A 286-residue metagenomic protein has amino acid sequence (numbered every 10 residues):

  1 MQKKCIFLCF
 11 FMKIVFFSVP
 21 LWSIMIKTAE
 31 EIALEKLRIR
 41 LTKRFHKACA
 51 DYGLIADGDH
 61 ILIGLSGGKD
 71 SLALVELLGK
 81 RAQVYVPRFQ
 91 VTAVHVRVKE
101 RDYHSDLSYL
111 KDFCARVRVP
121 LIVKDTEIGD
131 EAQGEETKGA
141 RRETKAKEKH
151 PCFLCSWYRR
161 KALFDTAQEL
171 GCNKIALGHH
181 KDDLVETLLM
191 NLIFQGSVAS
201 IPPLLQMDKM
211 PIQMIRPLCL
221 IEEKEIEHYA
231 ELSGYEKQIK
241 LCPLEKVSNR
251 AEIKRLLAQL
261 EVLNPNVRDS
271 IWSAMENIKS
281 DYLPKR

Functional and structural regions predicted by a protein language model:
K3-F17: Polybasic, lysine-rich low-complexity intrinsically disordered segments
C9, S18, P151-Y158, I239-K246: Functionally engaged cysteine thiol sites
V15, V19, A140-E143: Acidic, Ala/Val/Gly-enriched low-complexity intrinsically disordered segments
I26-E186, F194, K224-L232: ATP-dependent adenylation/nucleotidyltransferase module used to activate substrates
Q90, E135-G139, T144-A146, K174-I175 (+1 more regions): Catalytic subdomain that performs nucleotidyl-dependent activation
V98-E100, I128-D130, L205-D208, I221 (+2 more regions): Residue-level detector of flexible, active-site-proximal loop/helix-junction positions within diverse enzyme catalytic
N266-R286: A short, charged, Gly/Pro-tolerant segment at domain boundaries
